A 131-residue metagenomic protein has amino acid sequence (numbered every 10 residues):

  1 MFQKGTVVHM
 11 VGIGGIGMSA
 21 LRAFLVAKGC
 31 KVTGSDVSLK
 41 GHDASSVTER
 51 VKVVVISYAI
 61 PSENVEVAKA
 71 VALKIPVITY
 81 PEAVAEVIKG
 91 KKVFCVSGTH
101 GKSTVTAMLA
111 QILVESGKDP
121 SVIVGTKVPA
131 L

Functional and structural regions predicted by a protein language model:
K4-T6, G17, R22-C30, L39-R50 (+1 more regions): Phosphate-binding loop of NTP-binding sites
V11, S35, I123: The conserved SAM/SAH-binding core of class I Rossmann-like methyltransferase domains, concentrating on the hydrophobic
I13-G15: Glycine-rich Rossmann-fold phosphate-binding loop(s) that bind the pyrophosphate of adenine dinucleotide cofactors
V55: N-terminal Rossmann-like NAD(P) cofactor-binding module of classical short-chain dehydrogenase/reductase
